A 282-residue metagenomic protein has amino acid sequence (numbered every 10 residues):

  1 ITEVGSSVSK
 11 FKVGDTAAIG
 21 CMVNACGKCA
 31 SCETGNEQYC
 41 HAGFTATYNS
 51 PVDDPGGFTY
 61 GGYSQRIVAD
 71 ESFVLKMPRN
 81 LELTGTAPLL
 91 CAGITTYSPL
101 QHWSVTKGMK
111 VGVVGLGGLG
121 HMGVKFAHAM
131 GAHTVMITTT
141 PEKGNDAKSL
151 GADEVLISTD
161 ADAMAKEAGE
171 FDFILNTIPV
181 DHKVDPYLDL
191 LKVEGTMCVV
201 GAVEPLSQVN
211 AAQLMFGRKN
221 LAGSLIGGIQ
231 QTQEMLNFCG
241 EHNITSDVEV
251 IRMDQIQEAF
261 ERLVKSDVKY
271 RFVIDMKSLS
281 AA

Functional and structural regions predicted by a protein language model:
I1-E33, Q38, P78-N80: Glycine-rich beta-strand-centered segment in the early N-terminal region that forms part of a ligand/cofactor-binding
T2, V135, C198: Conserved beta-strand positions in the Rossmann-like core of class I SAM-dependent methyltransferases
C26-V114: NAD(P)H dinucleotide-binding glycine-rich loop of Rossmann-like/cofactor-binding domains, especially the beta1-alpha1
A92, G115-L119, A202: Glycine-rich Rossmann-fold phosphate-binding loop(s) that bind the pyrophosphate of adenine dinucleotide cofactors
K107-L116, F126-P186: Adenosine-nucleotide cofactor-binding segment
L191-V193: Helix-to-beta-strand junctions that scaffold the AdoMet/dcAdoMet cofactor pocket in Class I SAM-dependent enzymes
G201-R218, I229-N237: Rossmann-fold NAD(P)-binding glycine/threonine-rich loop
I229-A282: C-terminal hydrophobic helical "lid"/dimerization subdomain of Rossmann-like NAD(P)H-dependent oxidoreductases
